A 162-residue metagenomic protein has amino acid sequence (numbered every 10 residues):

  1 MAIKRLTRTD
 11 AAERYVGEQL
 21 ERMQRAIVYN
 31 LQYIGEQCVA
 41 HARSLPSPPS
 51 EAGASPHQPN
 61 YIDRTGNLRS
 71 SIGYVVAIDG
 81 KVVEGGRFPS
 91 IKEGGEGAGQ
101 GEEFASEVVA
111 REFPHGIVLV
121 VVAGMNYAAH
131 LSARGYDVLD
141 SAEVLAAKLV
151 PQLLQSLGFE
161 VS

Functional and structural regions predicted by a protein language model:
M1-I3, L20, I27, A147 (+1 more regions): N-terminal targeting and processing segments of secreted/endomembrane and organelle-targeted proteins
M1-R22: N-terminal, Lys/Arg- and Ser/Thr-rich interaction peptides
D10, D63, D79, D137-D140: Acidic-enriched, low-complexity/disordered segments with a strong bias for Aspartate over Glutamate
E18-Y127: Short, low-complexity, charged/polar segments at coil/turn and helix-coil boundaries
S132-S162: Protruding loop/beta-arch "assembly-hinge" segments enriched in small, turn-prone residues
